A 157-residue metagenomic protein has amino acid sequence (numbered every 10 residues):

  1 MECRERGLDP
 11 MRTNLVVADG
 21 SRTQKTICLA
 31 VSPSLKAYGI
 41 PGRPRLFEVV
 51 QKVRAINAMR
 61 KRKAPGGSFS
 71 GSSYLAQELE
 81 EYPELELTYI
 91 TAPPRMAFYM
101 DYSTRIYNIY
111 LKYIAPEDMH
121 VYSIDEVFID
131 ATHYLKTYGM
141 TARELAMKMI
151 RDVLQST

Functional and structural regions predicted by a protein language model:
M1-L135, M147-L154: Residues that scaffold, gate, or flank divalent-cation-dependent active/transport sites
G139-R143: Non-catalytic accessory segments adjacent to catalytic cores
